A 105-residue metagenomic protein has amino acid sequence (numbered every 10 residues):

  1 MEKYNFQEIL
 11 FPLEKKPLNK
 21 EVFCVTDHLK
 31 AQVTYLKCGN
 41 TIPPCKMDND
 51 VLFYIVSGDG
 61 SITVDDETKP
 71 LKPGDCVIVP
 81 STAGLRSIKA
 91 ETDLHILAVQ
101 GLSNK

Functional and structural regions predicted by a protein language model:
M1-H28: A short, N-terminal "cap"/entry segment at the start of jelly-roll beta-barrel domains of the cupin/DSBH fold
K30-M47, S81: Conserved short histidine dyad/triad with adjacent acidic residue
V33, P43, L52, E67-P70: Short, surface-exposed secondary-structure edge patches
M47-S61: Short, conserved beta-strand element in jelly-roll/cupin
V56-S57, P73, T92: A cytosolic small-molecule/anion-sensing beta-strand core signal
D66-T82: Short acidic-glycine-tyrosine-enriched beta hairpin
S81-K105: Ligand-binding loop in jelly-roll beta-barrel domains
